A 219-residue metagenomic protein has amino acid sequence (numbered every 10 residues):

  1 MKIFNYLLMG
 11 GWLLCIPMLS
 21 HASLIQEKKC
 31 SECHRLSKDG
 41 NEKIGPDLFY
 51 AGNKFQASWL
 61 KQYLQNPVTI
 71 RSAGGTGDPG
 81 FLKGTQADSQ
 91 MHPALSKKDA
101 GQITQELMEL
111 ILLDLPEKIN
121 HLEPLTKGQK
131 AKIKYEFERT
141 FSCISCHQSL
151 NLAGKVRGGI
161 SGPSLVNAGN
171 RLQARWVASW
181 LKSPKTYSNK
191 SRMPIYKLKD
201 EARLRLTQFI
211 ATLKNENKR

Functional and structural regions predicted by a protein language model:
M1-L8: Bacterial N-terminal signal peptides that target proteins for export
M9-L13: Hydrophobic helical h-region of N-terminal Sec-dependent signal peptides in bacterial secretory/periplasmic proteins
S20-S37, P124-N151: Sequence/structural segment immediately N-terminal to covalent heme-attachment motifs in c-type and related
S31-Q65, G77-T85, Q148-S179: Gly/Gly-Pro-rich "capping" loops immediately C-terminal to redox-active cysteine motifs in periplasmic/lumenal
S37-K43, P93, E109-K132, L150-G158 (+5 more regions): Inter-heme linker and motif-flanking segments adjacent to c-type heme-binding CXXCH motifs in c-type cytochromes
A57-Q65, T69, A100-T104, M108 (+3 more regions): An amphipathic alpha-helix signature
Q86-K118, I195-R219: C-terminal capping alpha-helices of c-type cytochrome domains
